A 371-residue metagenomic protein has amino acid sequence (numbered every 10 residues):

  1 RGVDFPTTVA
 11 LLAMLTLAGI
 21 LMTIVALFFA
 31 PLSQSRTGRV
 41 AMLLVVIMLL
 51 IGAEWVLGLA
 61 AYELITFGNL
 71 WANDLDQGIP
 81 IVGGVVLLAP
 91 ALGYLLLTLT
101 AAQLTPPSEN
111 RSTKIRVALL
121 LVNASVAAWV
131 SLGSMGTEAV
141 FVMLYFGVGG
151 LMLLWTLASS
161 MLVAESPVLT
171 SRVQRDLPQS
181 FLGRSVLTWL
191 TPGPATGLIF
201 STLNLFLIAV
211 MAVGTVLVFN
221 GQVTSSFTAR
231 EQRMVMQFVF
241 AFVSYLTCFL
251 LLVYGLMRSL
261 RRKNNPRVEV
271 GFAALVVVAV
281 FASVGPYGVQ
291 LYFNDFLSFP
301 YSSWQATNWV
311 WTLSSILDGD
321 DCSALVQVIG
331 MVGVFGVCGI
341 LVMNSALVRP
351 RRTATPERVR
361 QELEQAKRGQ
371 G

Functional and structural regions predicted by a protein language model:
G2-G371: Transmembrane alpha-helical segments and their membrane-interface loop/helix boundaries that make up the transmembrane
